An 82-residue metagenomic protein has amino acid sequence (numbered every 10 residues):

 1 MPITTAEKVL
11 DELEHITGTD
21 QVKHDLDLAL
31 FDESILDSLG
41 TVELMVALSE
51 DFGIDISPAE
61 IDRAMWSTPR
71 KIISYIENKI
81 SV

Functional and structural regions predicted by a protein language model:
M1-V22, S74-V82: Thiotemplate assembly-line natural product biosynthesis machinery
T4-K8, D25, I56, S67: Alpha-helix N-cap and coil->helix boundary residues
E12, E43, E60: Acidic-residue sensor for enzyme active/binding pockets
H15-I35, G53-E60, I80: Phosphopantetheine carrier-protein modules
A29, L44, K71: Residue-level recognition of oxygen-bearing side chains
G40: Acidic catalytic/metal-coordinating carboxylates
I61, W66-S81: C-terminal structural segments of small proteins and small subunits
